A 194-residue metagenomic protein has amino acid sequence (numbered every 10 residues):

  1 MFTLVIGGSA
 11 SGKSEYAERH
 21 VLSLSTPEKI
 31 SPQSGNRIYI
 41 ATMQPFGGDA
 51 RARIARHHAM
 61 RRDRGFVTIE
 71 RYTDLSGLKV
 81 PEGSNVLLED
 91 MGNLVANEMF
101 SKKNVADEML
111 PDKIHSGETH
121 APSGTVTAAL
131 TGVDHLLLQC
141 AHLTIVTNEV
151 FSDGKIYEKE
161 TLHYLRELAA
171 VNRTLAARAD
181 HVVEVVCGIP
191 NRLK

Functional and structural regions predicted by a protein language model:
F2-V80: Conserved P-loop
T3-V5, R37, S84-N93, L136 (+1 more regions): Generic beta-sheet signal
A10, Q44, G92, V150-F151 (+1 more regions): Short, glycine/serine-rich, charged loops/turns that create anion-binding and catalytic segments at active sites
A17, H57, L87, N148 (+1 more regions): Residue-level signal for inorganic ion chemistry
G35, R64-F66, S84, A141 (+1 more regions): A structural micro-motif
F46-E108, D112-G132: Conserved inter-motif catalytic segment of the P-loop NTP-binding fold
A96-K113, G117-K194: Replace "adjacent to P-loop NTPase cores in ATP/GTP-dependent enzymes" with "adjacent to NTP-binding cores
